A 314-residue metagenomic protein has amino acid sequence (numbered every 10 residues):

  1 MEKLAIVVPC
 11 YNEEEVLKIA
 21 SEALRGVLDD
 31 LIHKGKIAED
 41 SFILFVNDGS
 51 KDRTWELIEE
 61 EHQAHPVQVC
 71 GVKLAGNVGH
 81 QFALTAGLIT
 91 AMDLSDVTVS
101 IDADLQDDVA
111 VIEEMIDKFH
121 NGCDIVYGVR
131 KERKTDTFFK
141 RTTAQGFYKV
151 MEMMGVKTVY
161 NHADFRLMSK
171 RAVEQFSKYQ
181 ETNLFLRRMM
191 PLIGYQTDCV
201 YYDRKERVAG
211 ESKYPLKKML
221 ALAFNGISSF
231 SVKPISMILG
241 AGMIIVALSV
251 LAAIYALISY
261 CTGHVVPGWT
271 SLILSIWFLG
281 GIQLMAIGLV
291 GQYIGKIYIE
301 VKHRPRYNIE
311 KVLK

Functional and structural regions predicted by a protein language model:
M1-T137: Structured catalytic core of nucleotide-sugar glycosyltransferases
K3, R187-K314: Hydrophobic helical membrane-anchoring modules
P9, L74-G76, R166, L239 (+2 more regions): Short conserved micro-motifs on helix faces and helix-strand junctions that flank and scaffold key functional residues
P9, V27, E61, L74 (+6 more regions): Amphipathic alpha-helical segments that mediate coupling or scaffolding at interfaces
G26, D30, E60, A64 (+7 more regions): Conserved amphipathic alpha-helical interaction elements at protein-protein interfaces in regulatory, energy-coupling
K36-D40, G71, V126-G128, V159-H162 (+4 more regions): Short, hydrophobic secondary-structure boundary micro-motifs
L74-G76, H80-T90, V109-L186, K205-F224: Acceptor/aglycone-binding surface of glycosyltransferases and processive sugar-polymer synthases
